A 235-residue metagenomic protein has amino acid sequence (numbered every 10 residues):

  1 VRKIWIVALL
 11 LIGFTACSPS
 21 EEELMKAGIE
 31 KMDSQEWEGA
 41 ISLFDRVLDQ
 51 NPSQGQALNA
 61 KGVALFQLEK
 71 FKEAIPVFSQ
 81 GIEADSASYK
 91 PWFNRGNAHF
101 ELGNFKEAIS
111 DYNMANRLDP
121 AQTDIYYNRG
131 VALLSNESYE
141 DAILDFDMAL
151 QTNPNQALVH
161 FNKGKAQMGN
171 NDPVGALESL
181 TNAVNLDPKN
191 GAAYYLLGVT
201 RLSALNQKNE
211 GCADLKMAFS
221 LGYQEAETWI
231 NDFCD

Functional and structural regions predicted by a protein language model:
S20-E22, G55-Q56, Y89-K90, T123-D124 (+3 more regions): Helix-start (N-cap) detector for alpha-helical repeat units in TPR-like alpha-solenoids, especially tetratricopeptide
D33-S34, Q67-L68, E101-L102, S135-N136 (+4 more regions): Register position in tetratricopeptide repeats
Q50, A84, L118, T152 (+2 more regions): Structural marker of alpha-solenoid helical repeat scaffolds
A60-V63, Q67, N94, E101 (+4 more regions): Canonical tetratricopeptide repeat
Y195, V199-D235: Terminal, low-structured helical/coil segments at or just beyond the last alpha-helical repeat
